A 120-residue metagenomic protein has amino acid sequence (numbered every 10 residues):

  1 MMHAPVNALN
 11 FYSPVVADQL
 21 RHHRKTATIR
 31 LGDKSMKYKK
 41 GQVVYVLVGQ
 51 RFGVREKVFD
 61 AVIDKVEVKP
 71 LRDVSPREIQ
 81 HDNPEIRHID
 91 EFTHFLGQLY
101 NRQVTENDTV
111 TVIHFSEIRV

Functional and structural regions predicted by a protein language model:
M2-V120: Structured alpha/beta reader/binder surfaces that contact nucleic acids or chromatin modification marks
